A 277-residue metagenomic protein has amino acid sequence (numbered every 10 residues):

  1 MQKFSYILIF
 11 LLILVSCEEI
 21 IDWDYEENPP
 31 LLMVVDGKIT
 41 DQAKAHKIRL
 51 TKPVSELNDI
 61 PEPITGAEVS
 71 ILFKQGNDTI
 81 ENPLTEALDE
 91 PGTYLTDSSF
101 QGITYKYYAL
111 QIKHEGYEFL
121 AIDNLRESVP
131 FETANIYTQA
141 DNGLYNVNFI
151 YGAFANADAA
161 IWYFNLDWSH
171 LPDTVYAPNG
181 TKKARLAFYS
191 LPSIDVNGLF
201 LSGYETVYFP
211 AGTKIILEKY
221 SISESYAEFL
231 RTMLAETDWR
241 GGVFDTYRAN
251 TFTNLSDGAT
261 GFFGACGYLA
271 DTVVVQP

Functional and structural regions predicted by a protein language model:
Q2-I9: Sec-dependent signal peptide recognition, specifically the positively charged N-region followed immediately by
I9-F10, P192: Enrichment for repetitive, rod-forming helical segments
I13-S16: C-terminal motif of bacterial Sec signal peptides marking the signal peptidase cleavage site
E18-P277: A sequence/structural signal for flexible, mid-protein segments enriched in small/helix-disrupting residues
